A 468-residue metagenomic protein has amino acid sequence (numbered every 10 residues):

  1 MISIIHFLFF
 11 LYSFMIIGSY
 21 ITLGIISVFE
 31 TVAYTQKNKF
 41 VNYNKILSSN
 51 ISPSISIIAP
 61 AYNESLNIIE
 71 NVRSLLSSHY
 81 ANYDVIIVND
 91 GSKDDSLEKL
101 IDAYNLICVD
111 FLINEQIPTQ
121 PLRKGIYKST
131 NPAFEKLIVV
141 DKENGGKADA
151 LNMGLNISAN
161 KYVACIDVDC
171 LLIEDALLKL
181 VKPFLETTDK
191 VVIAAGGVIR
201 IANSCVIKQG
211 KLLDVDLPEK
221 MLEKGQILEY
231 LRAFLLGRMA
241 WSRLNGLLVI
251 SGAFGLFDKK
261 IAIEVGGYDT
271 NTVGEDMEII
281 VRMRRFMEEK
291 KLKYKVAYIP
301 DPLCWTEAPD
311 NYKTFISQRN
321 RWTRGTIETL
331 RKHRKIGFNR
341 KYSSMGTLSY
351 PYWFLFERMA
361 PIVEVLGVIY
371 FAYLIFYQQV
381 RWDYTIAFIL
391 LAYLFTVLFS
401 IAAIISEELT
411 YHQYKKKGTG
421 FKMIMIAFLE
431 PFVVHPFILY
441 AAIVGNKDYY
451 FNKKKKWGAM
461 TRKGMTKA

Functional and structural regions predicted by a protein language model:
M1-I51, R238, Y370, A402-S406 (+1 more regions): N-terminal membrane-anchoring/stem segments of glycan-assembly enzymes
L23-N82, E98-K99: N-terminal signal-anchor transmembrane helix
P53-S56, D84, I263, E278: Cell-envelope/extracellular polymer assembly enzymes that use nucleotide-activated donors
N89-V109: A conserved acidic beta->alpha catalytic loop
L112-I113, I117-I138, E143-N152, N160 (+6 more regions): Long helical/loop segments within the catalytic core of UDP-sugar-dependent glycosyltransferases, especially the large
V163: Short aromatic/hydrophobic "clamp" motif used to bind/position activated sugar donors
I261-E264, T272-A297: A short, conserved alpha-helix in the catalytic core of glycosyltransferases
Y352-F451: Membrane-embedded multi-pass helical conduit in multi-pass membrane proteins, especially envelope-biosynthetic
